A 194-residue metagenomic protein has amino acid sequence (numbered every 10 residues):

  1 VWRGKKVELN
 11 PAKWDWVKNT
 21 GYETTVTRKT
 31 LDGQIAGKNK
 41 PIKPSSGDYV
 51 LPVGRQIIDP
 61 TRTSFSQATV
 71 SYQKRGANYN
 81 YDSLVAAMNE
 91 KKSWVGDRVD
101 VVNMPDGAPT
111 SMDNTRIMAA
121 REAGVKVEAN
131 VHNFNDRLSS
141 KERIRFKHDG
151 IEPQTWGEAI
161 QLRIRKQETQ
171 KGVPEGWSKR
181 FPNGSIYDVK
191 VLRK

Functional and structural regions predicted by a protein language model:
V1-K194: Catalytic toxin/effector domains delivered as secreted proteins or via bacterial secretion systems
